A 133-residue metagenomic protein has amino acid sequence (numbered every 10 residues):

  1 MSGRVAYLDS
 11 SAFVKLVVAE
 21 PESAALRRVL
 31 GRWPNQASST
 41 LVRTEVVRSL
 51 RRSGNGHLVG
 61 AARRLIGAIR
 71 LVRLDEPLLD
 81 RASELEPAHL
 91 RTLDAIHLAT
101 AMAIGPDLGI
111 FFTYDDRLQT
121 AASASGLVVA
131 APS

Functional and structural regions predicted by a protein language model:
M1-S38, L50-A61, L127, S133: Short, well-structured N-terminal submotif of metal-dependent ribonuclease cores
M1-V5, S38-S39, R43, R52 (+1 more regions): Acidic, PIN/NYN-like endoribonuclease modules and their adjacent C-terminal/linker elements
S23, L41-P77, R81-E84: Active-site-proximal, substrate-binding regions of enzyme catalytic domains and RNA-binding/basic surfaces
V29-R32, R63-G67, I104-P106: Short glycine-enriched loop/turn motifs at secondary-structure junctions
R70-T120, S125-L127: Active-site neighborhoods of divalent-metal-dependent phosphate/nucleic-acid chemistry enzymes
